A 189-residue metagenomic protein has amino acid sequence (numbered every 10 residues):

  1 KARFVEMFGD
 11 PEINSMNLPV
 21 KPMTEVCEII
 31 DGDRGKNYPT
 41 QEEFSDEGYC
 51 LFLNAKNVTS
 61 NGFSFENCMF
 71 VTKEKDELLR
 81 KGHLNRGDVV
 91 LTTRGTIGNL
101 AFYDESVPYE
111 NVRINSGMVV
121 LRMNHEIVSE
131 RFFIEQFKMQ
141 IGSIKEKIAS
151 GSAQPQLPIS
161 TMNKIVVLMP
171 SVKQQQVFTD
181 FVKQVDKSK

Functional and structural regions predicted by a protein language model:
K1-G35, K164, L168-T179, K183-K189: Non-catalytic DNA-recognition/assembly elements of restriction-modification systems
P19-N61, K75-L79, S150: Low-complexity, Lys/Gly-biased intrinsically disordered segments
S45, E110-V119, S150-Q176: A short glycine-rich beta-alpha junction/loop motif
Y49, N67, N115-G117: A generic structural signal for short beta-strands and their flanking turns/coil linkers
N54, E74-K138, P158: A short beta-sheet element
N57-F70, N111-V112: Short, basic/aromatic beta-hairpin or loop at an interaction surface
G142-K145: Periplasmic-binding protein-like
